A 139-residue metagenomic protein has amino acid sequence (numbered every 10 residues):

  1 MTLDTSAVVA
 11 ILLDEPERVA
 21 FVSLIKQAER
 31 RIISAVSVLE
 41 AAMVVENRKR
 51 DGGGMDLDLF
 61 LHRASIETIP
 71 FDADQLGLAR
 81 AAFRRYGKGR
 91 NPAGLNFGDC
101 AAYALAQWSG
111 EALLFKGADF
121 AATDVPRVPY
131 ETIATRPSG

Functional and structural regions predicted by a protein language model:
M1-I33, E46-L59, P137: Short, well-structured N-terminal submotif of metal-dependent ribonuclease cores
D4, I33-S34, L95-N96, P129-G139: Histidine- and aromatic-rich ligand-binding microenvironments
I25, H62, Q107: Anion (oxyanion) recognition and catalysis
M55, L59-I69: Helix-adjacent hinge/juxtasegments
E67-A112: Active-site neighborhoods of divalent-metal-dependent phosphate/nucleic-acid chemistry enzymes
Y103-G139: Acidic, PIN/NYN-like endoribonuclease modules and their adjacent C-terminal/linker elements
